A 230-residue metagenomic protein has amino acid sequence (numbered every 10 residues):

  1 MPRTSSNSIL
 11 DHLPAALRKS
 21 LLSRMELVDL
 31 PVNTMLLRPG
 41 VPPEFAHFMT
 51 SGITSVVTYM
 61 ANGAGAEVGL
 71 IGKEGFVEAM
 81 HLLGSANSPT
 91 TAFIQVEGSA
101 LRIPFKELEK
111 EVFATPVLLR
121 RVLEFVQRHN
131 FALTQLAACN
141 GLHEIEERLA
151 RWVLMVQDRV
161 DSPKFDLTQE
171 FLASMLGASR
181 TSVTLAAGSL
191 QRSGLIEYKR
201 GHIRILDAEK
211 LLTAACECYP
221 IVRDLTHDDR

Functional and structural regions predicted by a protein language model:
M1-V32, F76-V77, H81-L83: Cyclic nucleotide-binding regulatory module and flanking cytosolic helices
L13, M49, I71-G72, Q95 (+3 more regions): A conserved hydrophobic position in a structured secondary element of the catalytic/binding core that shapes
E26-L30, L36-P39, V156: Small beta-barrel nucleic-acid-binding modules, principally OB-folds
T34-V96: Cyclic nucleotide-binding regulatory domains
I53, G98-A100, H202: Structural motif
G69-Q127, F131, Q135: Cyclic-nucleotide recognition modules
Q95-E97, V112-S179: Polybasic "coupling" helices that flank or enter modular domains
M155-R230: Phosphate-/nucleic-acid-contacting segments
